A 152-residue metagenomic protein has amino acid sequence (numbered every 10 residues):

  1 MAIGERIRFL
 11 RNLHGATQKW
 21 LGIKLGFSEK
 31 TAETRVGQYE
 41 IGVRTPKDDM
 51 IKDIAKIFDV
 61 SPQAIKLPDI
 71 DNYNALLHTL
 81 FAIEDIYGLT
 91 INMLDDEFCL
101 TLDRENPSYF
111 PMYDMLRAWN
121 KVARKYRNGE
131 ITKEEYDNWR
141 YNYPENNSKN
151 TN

Functional and structural regions predicted by a protein language model:
A2-E5, G15-A16, T31, P46-D49: Residue-level signal for the short linker/turn that defines the boundary of a DNA-recognition helix
G4, E33, W119-A123: Residue-level signal for cytosolic alpha-helical hairpin/rod architecture
G4-G26: Short basic helix-loop element that most often maps to the first helix and adjoining turn of HTH DNA-binding modules
F9, D49-E130: Charged, helix-prone or intrinsically disordered regulatory segments positioned adjacent to compact structured domains
G26-P46, L67-I70: Recognition helix of helix-turn-helix/homeodomain-like DNA-binding domains that insert into the DNA major groove
K133-Y141: Short, charged, amphipathic alpha-helical segments
N147-N152: Short, charge-rich amphipathic alpha-helical segments embedded in non-transmembrane helical bundles/solenoids
